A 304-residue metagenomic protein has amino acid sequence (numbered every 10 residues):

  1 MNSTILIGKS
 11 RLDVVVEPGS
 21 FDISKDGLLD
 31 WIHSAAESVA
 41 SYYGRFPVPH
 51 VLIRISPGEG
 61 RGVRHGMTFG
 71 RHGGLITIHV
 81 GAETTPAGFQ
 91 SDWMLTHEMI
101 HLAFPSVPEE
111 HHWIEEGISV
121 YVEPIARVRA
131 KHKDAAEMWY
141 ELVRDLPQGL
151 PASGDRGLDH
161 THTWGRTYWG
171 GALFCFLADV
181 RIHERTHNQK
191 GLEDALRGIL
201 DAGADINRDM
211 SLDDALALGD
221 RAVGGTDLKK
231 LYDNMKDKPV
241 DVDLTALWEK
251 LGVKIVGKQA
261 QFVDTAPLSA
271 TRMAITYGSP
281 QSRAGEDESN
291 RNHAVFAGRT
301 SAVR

Functional and structural regions predicted by a protein language model:
M1-L6, V253: Acidic, low-complexity proline/glycine-rich segments
T4-V107, H111: Juxtacatalytic substrate-recognition/specificity segment
D22-S34, T85-Q90, M94, E109 (+7 more regions): Soluble non-cytosolic domains of exported or imported proteins
D30-H33, E37, S41, V120 (+3 more regions): Solvent-exposed, polar/charged alpha-helical surfaces in well-ordered, non-transmembrane soluble domains, broadly
E37-R45, H101-F104, P124-V128, D179-H187 (+4 more regions): Sec-exported extracytoplasmic/periplasmic mature domains
H50-G58, V143, E193-R197: Acidic/histidine-enriched alpha-helical segments
E110-D179, E184-T186, L192, D201-I206: Acidic/His/Gly-enriched intrinsically disordered linker/tail segments that often contain short helix/coil "MoRF-like"
A204-R304: Beta/coil-rich, acidic/histidine-enriched accessory regions frequently appended to metallopeptidases
